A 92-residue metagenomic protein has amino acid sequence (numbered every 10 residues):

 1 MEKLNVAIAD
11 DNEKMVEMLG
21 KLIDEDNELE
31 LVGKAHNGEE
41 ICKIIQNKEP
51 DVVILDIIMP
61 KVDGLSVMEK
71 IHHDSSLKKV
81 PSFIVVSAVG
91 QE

Functional and structural regions predicted by a protein language model:
D10, D56: Active-site residues of response regulator receiver
E13-G33: Two-component/phosphorelay signaling modules centered on CheY-like receiver
N37-E40, D63-E69: Acidic catalytic/metal-coordinating carboxylates
Q46-K48, H72-V80: Conserved phosphotransfer cores of two-component systems
K48-I54: Active-site beta3 strand of CheY-like receiver
M59: Receiver (REC) domain active-site loop signature in two-component systems and cognate sites in sensor histidine kinases
V89-E92: Conserved phosphotransfer active-site motifs of two-component signaling proteins, especially the receiver
